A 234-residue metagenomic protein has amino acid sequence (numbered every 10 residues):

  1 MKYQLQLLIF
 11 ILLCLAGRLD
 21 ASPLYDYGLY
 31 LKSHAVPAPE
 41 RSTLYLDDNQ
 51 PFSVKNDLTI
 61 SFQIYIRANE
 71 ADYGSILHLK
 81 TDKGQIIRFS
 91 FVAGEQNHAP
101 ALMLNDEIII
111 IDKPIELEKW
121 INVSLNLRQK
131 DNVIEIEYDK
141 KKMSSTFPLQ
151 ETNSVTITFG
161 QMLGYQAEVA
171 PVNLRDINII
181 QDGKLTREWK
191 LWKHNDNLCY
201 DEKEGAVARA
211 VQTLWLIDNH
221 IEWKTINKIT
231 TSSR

Functional and structural regions predicted by a protein language model:
K2-F10: Sec-dependent signal peptide recognition, specifically the positively charged N-region followed immediately by
L19-L46, Q50-F52, I179-R234: Extracytoplasmic low-complexity segments
D47-F52, I109-I115, F147-P148: Beta-strand-rich interaction surfaces with strong enrichment in secreted/lumenal proteins
L58-A68, V123-L125, F159, I177-N178 (+2 more regions): Short hydrophobic/aromatic patches on beta-strands that form ligand-binding or substrate-lining surfaces
G74-P100: Glycan-recognition/cleft segments
P100-N122: Short, aromatic/His-centered strand-loop micro-motif at the edge of beta-sheets
K119-I136: Short tryptophan-centered beta-strand motifs in secreted/extracellular beta-sheet-rich domains of glycan-recognition
S144-N173: Flexible glycan-contacting loops in extracellular carbohydrate-active proteins
